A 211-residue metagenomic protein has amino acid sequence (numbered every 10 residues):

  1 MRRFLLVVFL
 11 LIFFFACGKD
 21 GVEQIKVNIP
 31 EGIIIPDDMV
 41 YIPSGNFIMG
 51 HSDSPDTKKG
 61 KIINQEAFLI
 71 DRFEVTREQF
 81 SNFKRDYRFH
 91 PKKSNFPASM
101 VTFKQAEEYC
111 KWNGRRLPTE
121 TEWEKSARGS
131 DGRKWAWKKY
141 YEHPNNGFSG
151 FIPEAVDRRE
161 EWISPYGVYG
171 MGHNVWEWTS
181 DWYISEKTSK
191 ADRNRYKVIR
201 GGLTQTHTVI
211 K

Functional and structural regions predicted by a protein language model:
L5-I12: Sec-dependent N-terminal signal peptides
F15-A16: C-terminal motif of bacterial Sec signal peptides marking the signal peptidase cleavage site
K19-I34: Sec-dependent signal peptide cleavage junction
G32-F89, M100-K104, G172-H173: A short glycine-rich, aromatic-capped structural motif
I48, H90-K211: Functional-site microenvironments in short loops/helix caps that host divalent-cation chemistry
